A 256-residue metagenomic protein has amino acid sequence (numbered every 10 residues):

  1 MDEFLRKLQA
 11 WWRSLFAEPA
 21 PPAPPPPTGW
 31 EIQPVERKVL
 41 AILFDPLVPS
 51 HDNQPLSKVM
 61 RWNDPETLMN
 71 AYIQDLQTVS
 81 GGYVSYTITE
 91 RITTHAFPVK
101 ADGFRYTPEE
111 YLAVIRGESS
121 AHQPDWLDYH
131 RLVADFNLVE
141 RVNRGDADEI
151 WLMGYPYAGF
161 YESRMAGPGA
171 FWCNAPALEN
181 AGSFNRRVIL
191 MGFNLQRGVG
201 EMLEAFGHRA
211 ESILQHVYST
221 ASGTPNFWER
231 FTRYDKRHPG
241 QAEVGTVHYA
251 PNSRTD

Functional and structural regions predicted by a protein language model:
D2-A17: Short hydrophobic helices that act as membrane-entry/anchoring signals
P25-V142, P156, Y161-E162: Propeptide-to-catalytic entry region of secreted or membrane-anchored zinc metalloproteases
P25-W62, V217-D256: Replace "(M1/M4/M9/M12/WLM)" with "(e.g., M1/M4/M8/M9/M12/M26/WLM)" and add "not limited to" to clarify scope
F44-P46, M153-Y157, F193-N194, S212: Active-site-proximal beta-strand/loop segments in catalytic clefts of secreted hydrolases
V59, N63, F193-R197, E201: Soluble non-cytosolic domains of exported or imported proteins
L138-L178: Auxiliary, metal-adjacent structural segments of Zn-dependent hydrolase domains
G169-N194: Active-site scaffold of zinc-dependent metalloenzymes
Q196-H216: Active-site recognition of the HExxH zinc-binding catalytic motif
